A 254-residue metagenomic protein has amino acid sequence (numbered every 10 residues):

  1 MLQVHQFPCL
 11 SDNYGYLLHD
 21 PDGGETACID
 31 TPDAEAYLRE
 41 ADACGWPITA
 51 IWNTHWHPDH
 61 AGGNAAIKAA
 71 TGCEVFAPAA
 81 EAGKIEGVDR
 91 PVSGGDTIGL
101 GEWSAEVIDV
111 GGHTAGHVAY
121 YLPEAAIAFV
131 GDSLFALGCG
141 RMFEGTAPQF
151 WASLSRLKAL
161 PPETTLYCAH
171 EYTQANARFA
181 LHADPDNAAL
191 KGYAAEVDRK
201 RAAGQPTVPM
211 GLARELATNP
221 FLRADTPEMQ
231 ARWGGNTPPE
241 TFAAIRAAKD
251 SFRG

Functional and structural regions predicted by a protein language model:
M1-C44, A119-G131: Conserved beta-strand hairpin/beta-sheet module of binuclear metal-dependent hydrolase folds, prominently
S11, T26, D33-D109, G192-E196: Active-site HxH/HxHxD metal-binding segment of metal-dependent hydrolases
L17, T97-P123, I127-A128, A159: Core dinuclear metal-dependent hydrolase active-site scaffold
L18, D30, H55, I67 (+7 more regions): Divalent metal-coordination and catalytic microenvironments
T31-P32, W56, A80-E81, H113-T114 (+4 more regions): Active-site metal-binding loops of divalent metal-dependent hydrolases
L122, V130, P162-T173: Anionic-ligand binding patches
G138-T164: Active-site-adjacent loop/tail segments of enzyme domains
S155-T165, Q174-G254: Accessory terminal helices/loops
